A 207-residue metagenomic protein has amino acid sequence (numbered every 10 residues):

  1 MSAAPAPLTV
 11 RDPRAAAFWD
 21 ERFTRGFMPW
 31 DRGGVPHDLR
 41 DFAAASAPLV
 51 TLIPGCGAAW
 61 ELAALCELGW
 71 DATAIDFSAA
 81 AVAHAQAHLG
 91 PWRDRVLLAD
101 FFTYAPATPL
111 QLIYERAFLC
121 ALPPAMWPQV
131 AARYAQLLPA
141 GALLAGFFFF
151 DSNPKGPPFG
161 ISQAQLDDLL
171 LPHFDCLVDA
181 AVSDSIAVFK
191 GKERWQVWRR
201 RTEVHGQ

Functional and structural regions predicted by a protein language model:
S2-L52, G57-T108, P124-Q207: Class I (Rossmann-like) S-adenosyl-L-methionine-dependent methyltransferase catalytic domain, capturing the SAM-binding
Y114: A conserved beta-strand element that flanks and buttresses the S-adenosyl-L-methionine
A117, A121: Short catalytic micro-motifs in class I SAM-dependent methyltransferases
